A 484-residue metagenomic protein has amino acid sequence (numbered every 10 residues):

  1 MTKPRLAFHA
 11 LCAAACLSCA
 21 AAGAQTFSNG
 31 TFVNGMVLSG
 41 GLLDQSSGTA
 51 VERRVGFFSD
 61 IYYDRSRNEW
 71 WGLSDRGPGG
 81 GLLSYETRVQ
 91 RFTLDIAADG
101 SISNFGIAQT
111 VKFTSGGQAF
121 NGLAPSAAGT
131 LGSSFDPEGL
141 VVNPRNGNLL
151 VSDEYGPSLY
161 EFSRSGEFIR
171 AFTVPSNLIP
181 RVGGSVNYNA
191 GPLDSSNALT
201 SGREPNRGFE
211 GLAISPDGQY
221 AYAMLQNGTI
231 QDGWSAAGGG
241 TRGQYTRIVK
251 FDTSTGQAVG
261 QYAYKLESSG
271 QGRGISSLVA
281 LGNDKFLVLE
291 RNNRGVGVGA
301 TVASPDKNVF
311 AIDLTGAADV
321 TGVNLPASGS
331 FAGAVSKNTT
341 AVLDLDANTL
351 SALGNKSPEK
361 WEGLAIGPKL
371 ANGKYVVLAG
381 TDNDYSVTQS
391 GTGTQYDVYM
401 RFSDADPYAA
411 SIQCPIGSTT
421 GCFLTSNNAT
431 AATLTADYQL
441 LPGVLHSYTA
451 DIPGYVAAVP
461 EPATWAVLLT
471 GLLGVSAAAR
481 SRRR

Functional and structural regions predicted by a protein language model:
T2-G23: Gram-negative bacterial Sec-dependent N-terminal signal peptides
C12-A13, S18, S133, K250 (+1 more regions): N-terminal hydrophobic or amphipathic segments with adjacent small-residue motifs that include Sec signal peptides
C19, G228, P460-P462: Proline-rich low-complexity regions
Q25-A457: Sequence/structural signature of beta-propeller domains
P460-A479: A short, hydrophobic C-terminal helix/tail in secreted or cell-surface proteins
S481-R484: Short, charged juxtamembrane terminal tails flanking transmembrane helices
